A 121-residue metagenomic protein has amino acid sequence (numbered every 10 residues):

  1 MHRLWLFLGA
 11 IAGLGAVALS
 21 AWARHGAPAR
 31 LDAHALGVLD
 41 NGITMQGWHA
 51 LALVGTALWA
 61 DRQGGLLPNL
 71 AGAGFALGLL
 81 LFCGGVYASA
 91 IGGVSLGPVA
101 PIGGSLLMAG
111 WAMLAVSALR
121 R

Functional and structural regions predicted by a protein language model:
M1-R121: Polytopic transmembrane helical bundles with strong interfacial aromatic enrichment
